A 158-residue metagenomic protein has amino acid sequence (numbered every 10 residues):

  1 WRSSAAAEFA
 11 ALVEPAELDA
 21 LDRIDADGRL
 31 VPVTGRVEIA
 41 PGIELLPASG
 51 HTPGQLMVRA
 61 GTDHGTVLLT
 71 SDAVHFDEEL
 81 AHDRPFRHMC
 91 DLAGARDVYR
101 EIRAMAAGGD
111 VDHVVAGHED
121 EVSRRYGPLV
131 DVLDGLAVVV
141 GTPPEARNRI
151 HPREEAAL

Functional and structural regions predicted by a protein language model:
W1-A26, T66, V132-R153: Active-site HxH/HxHxD metal-binding segment of metal-dependent hydrolases
W1-P47, A93-V111: Metallo-beta-lactamase
R2-A7, L56-V58, L80-A81: A short secondary-structure junction signal
R36-V37, D72-H75: Conserved catalytic scaffold of divalent metal-dependent phosphoesterases
A48-H51, V58, D72, A95 (+1 more regions): Divalent metal-coordination and catalytic microenvironments
R59-D63: Active-site beta-strand termini and strand-to-loop segments that position acidic
H64, V74-L158: Accessory terminal helices/loops
L68-T70: Short coil-to-beta-strand
